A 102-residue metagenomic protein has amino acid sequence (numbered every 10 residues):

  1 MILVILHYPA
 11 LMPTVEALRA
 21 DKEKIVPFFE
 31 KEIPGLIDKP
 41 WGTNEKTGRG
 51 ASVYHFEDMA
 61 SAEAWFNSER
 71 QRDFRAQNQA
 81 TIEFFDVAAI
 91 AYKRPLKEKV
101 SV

Functional and structural regions predicted by a protein language model:
M1-R49, E57-N67, Q77-V102: Short S/T/G/P-rich N-terminal loop/turn motif that feeds into the first structured element of a domain
R70-Q71: Residue-level marker of structural boundaries
F74: Short loop/helix-cap segments at secondary-structure boundaries that form the rim of catalytic
